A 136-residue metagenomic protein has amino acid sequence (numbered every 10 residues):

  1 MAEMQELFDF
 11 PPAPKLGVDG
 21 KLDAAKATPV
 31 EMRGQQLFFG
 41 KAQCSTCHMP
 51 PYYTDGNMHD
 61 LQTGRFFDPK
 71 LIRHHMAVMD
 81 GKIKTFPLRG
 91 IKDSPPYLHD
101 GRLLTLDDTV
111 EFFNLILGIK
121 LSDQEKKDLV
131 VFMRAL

Functional and structural regions predicted by a protein language model:
M1-L136: Electron-transfer interface patches adjacent to heme c in soluble/periplasmic c-type cytochromes and di-/multiheme
